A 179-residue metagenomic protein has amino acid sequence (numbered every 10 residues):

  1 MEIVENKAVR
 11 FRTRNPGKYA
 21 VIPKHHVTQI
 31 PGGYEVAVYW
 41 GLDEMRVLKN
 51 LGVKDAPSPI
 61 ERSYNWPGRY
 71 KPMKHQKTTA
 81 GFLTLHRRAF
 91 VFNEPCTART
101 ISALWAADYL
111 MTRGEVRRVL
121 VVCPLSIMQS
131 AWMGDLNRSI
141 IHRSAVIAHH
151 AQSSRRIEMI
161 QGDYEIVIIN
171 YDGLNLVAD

Functional and structural regions predicted by a protein language model:
M1-P67: Accessory DNA-engaging acidic/polar modules
D55-G81, L85-R88, T97-D179: SF2 helicase/translocase NTPase motor core, specifically the RecA-like lobe 1 inter-motif segment between Walker
N93-E94: The Walker A (P-loop) glycine that initiates the GxxxxGKT/S ATP-binding motif of P-loop NTPases
